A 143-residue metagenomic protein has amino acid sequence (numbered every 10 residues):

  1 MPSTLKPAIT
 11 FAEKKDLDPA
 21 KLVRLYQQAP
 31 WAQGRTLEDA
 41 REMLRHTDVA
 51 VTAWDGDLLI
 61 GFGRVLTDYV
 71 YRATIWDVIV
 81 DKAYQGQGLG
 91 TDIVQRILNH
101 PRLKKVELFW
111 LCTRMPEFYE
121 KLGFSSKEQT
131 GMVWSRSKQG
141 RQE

Functional and structural regions predicted by a protein language model:
M1-L37, T130, E143: Short amphipathic alpha-helix that is part of the acyltransferase structural core
D39-I79: A conserved beta-strand-loop-helix scaffold within acyl/acetyltransferase catalytic domains
Y84-I93: Conserved acetyl-CoA pyrophosphate-binding loop and the N-cap/start of the following alpha-helix in GNAT-like
R96: Active-site signature of alpha/beta-hydrolase-fold catalytic machinery across serine- and Asp/Cys-nucleophile hydrolases
L103-S137: Conserved active-site alpha-helix within GNAT-family acetyltransferase domains
S137-E143: Short, charged, surface-exposed secondary-structure boundary motifs
